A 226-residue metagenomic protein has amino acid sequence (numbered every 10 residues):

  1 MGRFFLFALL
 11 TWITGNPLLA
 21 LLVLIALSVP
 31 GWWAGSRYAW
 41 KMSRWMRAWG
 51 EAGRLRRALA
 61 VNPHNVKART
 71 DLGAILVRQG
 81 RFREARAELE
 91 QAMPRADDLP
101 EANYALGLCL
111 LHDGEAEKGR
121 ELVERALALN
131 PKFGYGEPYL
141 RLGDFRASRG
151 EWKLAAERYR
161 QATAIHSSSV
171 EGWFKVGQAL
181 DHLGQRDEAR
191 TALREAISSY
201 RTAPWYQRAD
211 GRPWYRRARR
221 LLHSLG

Functional and structural regions predicted by a protein language model:
M1-V61: Long, contiguous interaction/recruitment modules in multidomain scaffold/adaptor proteins
R3-L10, P30, H182, E188-G226: Terminal, low-structured helical/coil segments at or just beyond the last alpha-helical repeat
P63, D97, P131-F133, S167 (+1 more regions): Short coil turns that delineate tetratricopeptide repeat
A68, A102, Y135-P138, G172 (+1 more regions): TPR alpha-solenoid repeat register
D71, A105, Y139-R141, K175 (+2 more regions): Canonical tetratricopeptide repeat
